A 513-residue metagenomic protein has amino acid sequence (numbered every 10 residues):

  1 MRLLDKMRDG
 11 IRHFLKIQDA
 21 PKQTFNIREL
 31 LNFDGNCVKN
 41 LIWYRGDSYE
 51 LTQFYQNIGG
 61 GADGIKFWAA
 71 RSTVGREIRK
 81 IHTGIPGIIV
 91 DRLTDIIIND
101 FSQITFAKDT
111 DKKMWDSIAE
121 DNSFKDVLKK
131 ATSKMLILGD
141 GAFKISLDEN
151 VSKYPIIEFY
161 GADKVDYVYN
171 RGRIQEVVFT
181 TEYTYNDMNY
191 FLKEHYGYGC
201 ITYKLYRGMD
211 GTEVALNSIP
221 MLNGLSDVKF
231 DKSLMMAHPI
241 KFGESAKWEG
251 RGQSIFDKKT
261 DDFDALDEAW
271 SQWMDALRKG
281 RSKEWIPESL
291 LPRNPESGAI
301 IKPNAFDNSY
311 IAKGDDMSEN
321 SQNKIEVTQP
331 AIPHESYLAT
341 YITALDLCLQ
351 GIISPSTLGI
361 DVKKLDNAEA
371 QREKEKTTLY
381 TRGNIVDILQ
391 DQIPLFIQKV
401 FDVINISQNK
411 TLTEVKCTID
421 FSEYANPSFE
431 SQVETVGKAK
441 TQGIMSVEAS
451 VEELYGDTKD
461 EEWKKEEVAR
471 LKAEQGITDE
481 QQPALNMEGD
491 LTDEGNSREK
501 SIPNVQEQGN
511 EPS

Functional and structural regions predicted by a protein language model:
M1-A162, V168, Q175, L491 (+2 more regions): Extended, helix-rich architectural segments
I104-D109, P292-P295, G314-S431, V468-I477: Surface-exposed loop-to-helix/strand elements on domain peripheries
K129-T132, L136-I137, A142-Q253: Extended, regular secondary-structure scaffolds
K130-T132, R278-I286, L358-K363, T413-V415 (+3 more regions): Short coil/turn segments at secondary-structure boundaries
G224-R372: Extended, charged amphipathic alpha-helical segments
F429-P483: Charged substrate- and nucleic-acid-binding regions of tRNA-handling and nucleotidyl-transfer enzymes, centered on
K465-S513: Extended, compositionally biased alpha-helical segments that mediate assembly or anchoring
